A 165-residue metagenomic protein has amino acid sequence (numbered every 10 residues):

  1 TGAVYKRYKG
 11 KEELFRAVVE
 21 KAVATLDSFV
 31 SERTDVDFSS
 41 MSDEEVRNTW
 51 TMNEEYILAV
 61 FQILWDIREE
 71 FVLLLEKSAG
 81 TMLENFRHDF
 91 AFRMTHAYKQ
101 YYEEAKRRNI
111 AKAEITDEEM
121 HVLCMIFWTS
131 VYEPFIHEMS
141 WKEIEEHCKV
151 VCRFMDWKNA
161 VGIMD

Functional and structural regions predicted by a protein language model:
T1-E13, A17: Helix-turn-helix
E13-S39, T51, E55-A59, N85 (+2 more regions): Alpha-helical structural segments
T25-V36, E70, I126, S130-H137: Solvent-exposed, amphipathic alpha-helical segments
E32-D35, A59-D66, A79-R107, E118-M125: Amphipathic alpha-helical packing segments from all-alpha helical-bundle domains
S40-V46, L74-T81, I110-K112: Short linear capping/connector segments at secondary-structure termini
E44-V72: Helix-turn-helix/homeodomain-like alpha-helical modules used for DNA recognition and transcription-factor dimerization
E45-M52, M82, F86, I115 (+3 more regions): Conserved acidic
Q62, D66, H96-E104, M120-D165: C-terminal peripheral helix-coil segments that are non-catalytic and often amphipathic
